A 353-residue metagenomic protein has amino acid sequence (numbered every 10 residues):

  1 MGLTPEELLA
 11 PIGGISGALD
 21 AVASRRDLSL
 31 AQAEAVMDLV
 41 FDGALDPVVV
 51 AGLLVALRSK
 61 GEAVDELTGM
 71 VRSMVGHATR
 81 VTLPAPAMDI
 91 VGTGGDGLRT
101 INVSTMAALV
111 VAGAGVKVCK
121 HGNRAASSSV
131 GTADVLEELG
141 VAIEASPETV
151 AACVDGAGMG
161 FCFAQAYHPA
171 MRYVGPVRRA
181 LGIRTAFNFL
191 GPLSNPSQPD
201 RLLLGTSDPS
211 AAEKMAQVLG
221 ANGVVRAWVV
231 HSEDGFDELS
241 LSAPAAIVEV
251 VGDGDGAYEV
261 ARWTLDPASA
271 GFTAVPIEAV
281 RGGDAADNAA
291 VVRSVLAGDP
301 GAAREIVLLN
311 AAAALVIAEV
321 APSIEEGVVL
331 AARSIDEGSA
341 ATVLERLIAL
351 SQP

Functional and structural regions predicted by a protein language model:
G2-G14, A21, L28, S73-T79 (+4 more regions): Glycine-rich anion-binding loops and their surrounding alpha/beta cores
A10-G14, D20-T68, R72-L83, I306: N-terminal glycine-rich anion-binding loops that anchor highly charged ligand groups
V40, R58-K60, G94-L98, A125-S127 (+3 more regions): Short, small-residue-enriched loops and turns at beta-alpha junctions that line or gate enzyme active sites
G52, M106-V110, I306, N310-A313: Short amphipathic alpha-helical face segments that pack within enzyme cores and frequently flank/anchor catalytic
G61-G122: Active-site cofactor/substrate anionic-group-binding motifs, chiefly glycine- and Lys/Arg-rich phosphate-binding loops
D96-L109, H121, S127-V130, A170-M171 (+2 more regions): Short glycine/serine/threonine-rich phosphate/pyrophosphate-binding segments that cradle anionic phosphate groups
A125-V141: Active-site-proximal loop->helix
